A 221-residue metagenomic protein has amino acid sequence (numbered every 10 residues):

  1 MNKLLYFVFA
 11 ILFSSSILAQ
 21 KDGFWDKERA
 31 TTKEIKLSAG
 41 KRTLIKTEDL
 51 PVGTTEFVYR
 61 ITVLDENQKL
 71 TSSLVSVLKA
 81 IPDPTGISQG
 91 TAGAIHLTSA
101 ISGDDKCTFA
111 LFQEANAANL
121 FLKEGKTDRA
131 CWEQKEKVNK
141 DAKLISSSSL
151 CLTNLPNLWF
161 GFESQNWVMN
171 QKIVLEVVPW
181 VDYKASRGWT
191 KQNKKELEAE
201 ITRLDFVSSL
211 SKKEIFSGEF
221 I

Functional and structural regions predicted by a protein language model:
M1-G23: Bacterial Sec-dependent N-terminal signal peptides
Q20-I221: Acidic, Ser/Thr/Pro
